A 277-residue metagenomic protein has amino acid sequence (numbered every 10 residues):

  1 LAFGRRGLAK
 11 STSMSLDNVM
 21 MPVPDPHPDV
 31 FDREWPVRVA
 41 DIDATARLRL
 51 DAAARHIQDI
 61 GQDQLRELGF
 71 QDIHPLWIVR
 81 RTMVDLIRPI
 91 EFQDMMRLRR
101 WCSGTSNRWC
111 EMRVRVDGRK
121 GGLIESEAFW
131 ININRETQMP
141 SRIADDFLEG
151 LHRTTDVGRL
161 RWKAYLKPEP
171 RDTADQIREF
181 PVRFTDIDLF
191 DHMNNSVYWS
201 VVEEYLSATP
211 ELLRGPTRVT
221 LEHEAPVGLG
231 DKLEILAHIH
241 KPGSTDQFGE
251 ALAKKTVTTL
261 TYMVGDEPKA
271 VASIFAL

Functional and structural regions predicted by a protein language model:
S15-R80, E127-F129, I133-T217: Hot-dog-fold acyl-thioester-processing enzymes
D17-M20, H27-D29, R33, M83-L166 (+2 more regions): HotDog/MaoC-like acyl-thioester-processing domains
H74-P89, R214-G228: Small beta-barrel nucleic-acid-binding modules, principally OB-folds
F180-A272: Acidic/His-leaning functional-site neighborhoods
